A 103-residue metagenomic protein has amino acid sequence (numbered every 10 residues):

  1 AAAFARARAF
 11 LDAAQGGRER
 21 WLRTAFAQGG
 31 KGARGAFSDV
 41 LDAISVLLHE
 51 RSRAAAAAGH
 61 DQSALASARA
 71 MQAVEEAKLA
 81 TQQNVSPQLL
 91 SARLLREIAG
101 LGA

Functional and structural regions predicted by a protein language model:
A1-A103: AAA+ P-loop NTPase domains with strong preference for DNA replication initiators and clamp-loader complexes
